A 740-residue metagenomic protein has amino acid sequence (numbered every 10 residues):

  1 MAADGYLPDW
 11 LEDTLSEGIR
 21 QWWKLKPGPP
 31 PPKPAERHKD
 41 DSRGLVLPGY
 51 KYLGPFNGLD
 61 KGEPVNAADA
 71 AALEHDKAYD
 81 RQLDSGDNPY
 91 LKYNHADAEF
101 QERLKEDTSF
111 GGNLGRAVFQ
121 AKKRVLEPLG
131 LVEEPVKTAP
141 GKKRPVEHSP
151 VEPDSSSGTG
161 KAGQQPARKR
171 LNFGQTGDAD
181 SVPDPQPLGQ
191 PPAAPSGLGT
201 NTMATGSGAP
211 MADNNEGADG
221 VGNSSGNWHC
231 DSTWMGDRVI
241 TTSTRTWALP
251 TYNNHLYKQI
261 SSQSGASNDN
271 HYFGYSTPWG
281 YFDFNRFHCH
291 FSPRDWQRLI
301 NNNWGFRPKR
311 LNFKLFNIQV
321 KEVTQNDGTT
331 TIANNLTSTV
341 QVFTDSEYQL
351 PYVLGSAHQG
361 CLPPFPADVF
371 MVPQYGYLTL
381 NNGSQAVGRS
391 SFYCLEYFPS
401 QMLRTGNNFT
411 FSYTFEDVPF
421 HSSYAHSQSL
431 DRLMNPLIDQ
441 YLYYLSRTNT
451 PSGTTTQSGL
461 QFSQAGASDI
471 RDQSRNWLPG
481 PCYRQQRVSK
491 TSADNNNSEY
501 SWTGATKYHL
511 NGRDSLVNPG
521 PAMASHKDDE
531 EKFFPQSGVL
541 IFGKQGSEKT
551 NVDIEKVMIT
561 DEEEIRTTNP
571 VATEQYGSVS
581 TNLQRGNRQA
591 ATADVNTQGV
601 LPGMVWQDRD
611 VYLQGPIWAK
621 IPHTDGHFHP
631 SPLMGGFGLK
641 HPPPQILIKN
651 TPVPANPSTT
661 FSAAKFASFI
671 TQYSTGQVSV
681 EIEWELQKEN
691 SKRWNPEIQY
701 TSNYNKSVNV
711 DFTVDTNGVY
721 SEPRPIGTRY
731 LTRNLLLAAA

Functional and structural regions predicted by a protein language model:
A2-D154, R170, G177-D178: Extended terminal accessory/targeting regions
A139-A740: Capsid-like jelly-roll
